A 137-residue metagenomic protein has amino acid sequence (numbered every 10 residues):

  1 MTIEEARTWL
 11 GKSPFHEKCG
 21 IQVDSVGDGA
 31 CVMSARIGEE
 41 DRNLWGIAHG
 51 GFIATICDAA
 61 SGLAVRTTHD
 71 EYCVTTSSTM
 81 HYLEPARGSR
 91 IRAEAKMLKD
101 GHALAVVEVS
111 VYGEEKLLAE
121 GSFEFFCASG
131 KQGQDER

Functional and structural regions predicted by a protein language model:
M1-R137: Terminal targeting signals and extreme-terminal segments of soluble enzymes
